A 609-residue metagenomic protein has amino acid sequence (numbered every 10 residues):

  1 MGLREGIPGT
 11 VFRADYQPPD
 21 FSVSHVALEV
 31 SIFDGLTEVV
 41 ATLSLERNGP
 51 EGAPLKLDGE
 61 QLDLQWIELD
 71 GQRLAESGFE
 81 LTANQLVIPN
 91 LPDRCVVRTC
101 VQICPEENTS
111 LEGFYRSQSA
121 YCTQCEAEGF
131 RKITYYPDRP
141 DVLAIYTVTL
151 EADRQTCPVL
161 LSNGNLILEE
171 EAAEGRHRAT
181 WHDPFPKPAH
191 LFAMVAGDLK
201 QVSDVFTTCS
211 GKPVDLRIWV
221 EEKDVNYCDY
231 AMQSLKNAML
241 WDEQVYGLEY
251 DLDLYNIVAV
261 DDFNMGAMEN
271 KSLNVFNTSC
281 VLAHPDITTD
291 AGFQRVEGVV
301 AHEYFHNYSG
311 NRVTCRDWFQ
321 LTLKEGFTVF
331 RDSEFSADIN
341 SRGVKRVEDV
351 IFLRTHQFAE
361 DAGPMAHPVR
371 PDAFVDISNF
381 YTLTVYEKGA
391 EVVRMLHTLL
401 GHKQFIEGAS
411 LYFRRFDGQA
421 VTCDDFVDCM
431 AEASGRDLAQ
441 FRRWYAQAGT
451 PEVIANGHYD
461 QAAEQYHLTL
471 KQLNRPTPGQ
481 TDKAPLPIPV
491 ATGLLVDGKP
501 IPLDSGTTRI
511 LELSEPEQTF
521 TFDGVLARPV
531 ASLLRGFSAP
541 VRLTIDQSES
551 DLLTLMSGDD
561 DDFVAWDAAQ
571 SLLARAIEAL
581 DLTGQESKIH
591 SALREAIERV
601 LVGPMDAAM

Functional and structural regions predicted by a protein language model:
M1-E38, Y115-Q124, R131, Y136 (+2 more regions): N-terminal, polar/Ser/Thr-rich
S31, N48-P50, P54-L55, G59-S117 (+4 more regions): A surface-exposed beta-strand-loop module
V40-L45, G59, L91-N108, Y146-R154 (+3 more regions): Short, hydrophobic/aromatic-enriched beta-strand segments in well-ordered soluble domains
V40-L62, Y135-D138, A144-D153, D424 (+1 more regions): Surface-exposed beta-strand/loop patches in extracellular or lumenal glycoproteins
D63-D70, F192, D437-Q440, T450-L533: Beta-strand-rich binding/interaction modules
C100-S203, Y227-Y230, F441, D561-W566: Extended, low-hydrophobicity, Ser/Thr/Pro/Gly-biased non-transmembrane segments
W181, C209-A462, L468: Hydrophobic alpha-helical and helix-loop surface patches within well-folded domains that function as non-catalytic
R354-T355, T382, D523-M609: Long, ordered, helix-rich scaffold segments
